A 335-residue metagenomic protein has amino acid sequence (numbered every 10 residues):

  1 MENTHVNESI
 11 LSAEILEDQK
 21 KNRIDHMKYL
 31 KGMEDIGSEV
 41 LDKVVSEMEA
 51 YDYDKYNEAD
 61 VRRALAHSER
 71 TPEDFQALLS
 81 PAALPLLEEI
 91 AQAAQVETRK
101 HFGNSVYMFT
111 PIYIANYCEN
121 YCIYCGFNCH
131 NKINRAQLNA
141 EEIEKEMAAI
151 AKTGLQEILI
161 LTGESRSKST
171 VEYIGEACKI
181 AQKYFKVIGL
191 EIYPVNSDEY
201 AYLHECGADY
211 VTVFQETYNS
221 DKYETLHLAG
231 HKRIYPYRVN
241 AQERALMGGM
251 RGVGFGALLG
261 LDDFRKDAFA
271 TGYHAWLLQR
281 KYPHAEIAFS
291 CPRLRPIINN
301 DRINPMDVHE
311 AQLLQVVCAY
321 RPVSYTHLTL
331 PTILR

Functional and structural regions predicted by a protein language model:
M1-F109, N120: Flexible, acidic/Gly-rich N-terminal and inter-domain linker regions that tether and position cofactor-handling modules
A94, C122, V213, A245 (+1 more regions): Conserved, mostly hydrophobic/aromatic
F102-G103, Y107-E142: Canonical Radical SAM [4Fe-4S] cluster-binding loop centered on the CxxxCxxC motif and its immediate flanking residues
N116, E164-K168, L259-F264, I297 (+1 more regions): Short, small-residue-enriched loops and turns at beta-alpha junctions that line or gate enzyme active sites
C129-E146, I150-A245, R251-F255, L261 (+1 more regions): Core AdoMet radical
E199-A201, D263-H274: Catalytic cores of alpha/beta
R265-K266, W276-S324: Radical SAM enzyme [4Fe-4S]-AdoMet core and its adjacent flexible, acidic and glycine-rich loops/tails across
T326-T332: Conserved small/polar residues in nucleotide/adenosyl-binding loops
